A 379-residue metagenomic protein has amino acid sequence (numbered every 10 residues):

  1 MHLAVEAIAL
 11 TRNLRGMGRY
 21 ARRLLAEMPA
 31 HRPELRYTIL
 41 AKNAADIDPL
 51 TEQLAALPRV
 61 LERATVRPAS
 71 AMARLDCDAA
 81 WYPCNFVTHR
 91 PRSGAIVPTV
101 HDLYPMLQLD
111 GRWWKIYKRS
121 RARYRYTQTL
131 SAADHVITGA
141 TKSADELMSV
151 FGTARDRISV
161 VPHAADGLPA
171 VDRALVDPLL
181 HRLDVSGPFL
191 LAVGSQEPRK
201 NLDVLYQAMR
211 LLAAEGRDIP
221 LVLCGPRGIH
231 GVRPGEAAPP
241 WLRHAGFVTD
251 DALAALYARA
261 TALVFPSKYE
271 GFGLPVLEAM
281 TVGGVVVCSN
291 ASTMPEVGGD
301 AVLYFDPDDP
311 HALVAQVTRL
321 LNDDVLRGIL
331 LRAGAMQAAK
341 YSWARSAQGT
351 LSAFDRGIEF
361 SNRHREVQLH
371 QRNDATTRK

Functional and structural regions predicted by a protein language model:
M1-K379: Carbohydrate transferase catalytic cores enriched for Leloir-type hexosyltransferases
